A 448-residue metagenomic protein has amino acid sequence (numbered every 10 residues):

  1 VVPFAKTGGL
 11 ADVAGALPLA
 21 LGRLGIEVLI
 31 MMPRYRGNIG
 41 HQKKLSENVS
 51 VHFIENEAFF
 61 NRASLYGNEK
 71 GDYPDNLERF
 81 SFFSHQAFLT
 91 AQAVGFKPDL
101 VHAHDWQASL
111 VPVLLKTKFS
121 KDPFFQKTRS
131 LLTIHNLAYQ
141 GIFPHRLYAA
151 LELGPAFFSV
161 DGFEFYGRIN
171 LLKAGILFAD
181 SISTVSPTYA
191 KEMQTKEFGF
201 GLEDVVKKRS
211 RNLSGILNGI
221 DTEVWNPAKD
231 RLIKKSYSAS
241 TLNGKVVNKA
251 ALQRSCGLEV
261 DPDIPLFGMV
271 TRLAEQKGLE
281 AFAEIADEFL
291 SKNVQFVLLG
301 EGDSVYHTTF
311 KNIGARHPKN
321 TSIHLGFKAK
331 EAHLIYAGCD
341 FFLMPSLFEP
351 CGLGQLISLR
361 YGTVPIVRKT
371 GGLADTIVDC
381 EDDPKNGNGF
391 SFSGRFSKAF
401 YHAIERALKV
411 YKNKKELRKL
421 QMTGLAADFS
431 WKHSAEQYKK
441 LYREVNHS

Functional and structural regions predicted by a protein language model:
V1-S448: Catalytic cores of nucleotide-sugar-dependent glycosyltransferases that transfer UDP/GDP/TDP-activated
